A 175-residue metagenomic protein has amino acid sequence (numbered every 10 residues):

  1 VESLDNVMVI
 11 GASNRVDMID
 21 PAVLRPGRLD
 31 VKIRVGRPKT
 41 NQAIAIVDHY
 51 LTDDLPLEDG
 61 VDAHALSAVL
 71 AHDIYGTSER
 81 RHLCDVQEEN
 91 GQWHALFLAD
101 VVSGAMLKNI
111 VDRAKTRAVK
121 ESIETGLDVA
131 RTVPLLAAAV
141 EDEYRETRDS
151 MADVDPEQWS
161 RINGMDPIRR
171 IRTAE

Functional and structural regions predicted by a protein language model:
L4-M8, A22, V31, G36-L107 (+1 more regions): Conserved C-terminal "switch" segment of AAA+ ATPases
M8-I10, C84-E175: C-terminal engagement/docking regions of AAA+ P-loop ATPases
N14-R15: Conserved H-loop
M18-D20: Alpha4-beta5-alpha5 switch/output surface of CheY-like receiver
